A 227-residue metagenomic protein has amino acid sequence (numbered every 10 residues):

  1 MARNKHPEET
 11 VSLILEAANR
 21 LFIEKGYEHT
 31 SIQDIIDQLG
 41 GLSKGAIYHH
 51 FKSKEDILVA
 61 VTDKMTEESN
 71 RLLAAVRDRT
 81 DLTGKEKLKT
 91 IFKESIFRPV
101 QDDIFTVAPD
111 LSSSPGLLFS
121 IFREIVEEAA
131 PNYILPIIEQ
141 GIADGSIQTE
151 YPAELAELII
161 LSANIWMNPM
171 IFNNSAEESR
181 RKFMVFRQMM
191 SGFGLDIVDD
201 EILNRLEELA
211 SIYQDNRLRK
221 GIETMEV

Functional and structural regions predicted by a protein language model:
A2, L21-D56, A60: Helix-turn-helix
E8-E16, E28-H29, H50-A74, K89-K93: An amphipathic alpha-helix adjacent to DNA-recognition modules
L42, E68, R98-T106, G141 (+1 more regions): A short secondary-structure junction motif
A60, A74-F105, A156-I159: Hydrophobic alpha-helical connector segments
L73, A129-I159, M170-N174: Hydrophobic alpha-helical bundle segments that form small-molecule/ligand-binding pockets
K93, E127, I160-N164, N168 (+1 more regions): Amphipathic alpha-helical core segments of compact helical bundles
V100-S146: Short secondary-structure transition hinges
E139, A143, S175-V227: C-terminal peripheral helix-coil segments that are non-catalytic and often amphipathic
